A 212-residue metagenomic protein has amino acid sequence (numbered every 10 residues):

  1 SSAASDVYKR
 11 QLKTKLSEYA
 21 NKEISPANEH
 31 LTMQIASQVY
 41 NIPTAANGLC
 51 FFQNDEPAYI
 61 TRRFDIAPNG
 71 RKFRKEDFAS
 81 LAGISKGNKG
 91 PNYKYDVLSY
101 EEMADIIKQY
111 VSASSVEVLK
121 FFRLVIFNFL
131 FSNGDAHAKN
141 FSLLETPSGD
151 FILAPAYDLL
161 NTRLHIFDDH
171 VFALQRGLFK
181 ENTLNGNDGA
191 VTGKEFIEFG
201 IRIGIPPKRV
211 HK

Functional and structural regions predicted by a protein language model:
S5-A138, S142-K212: Anionic ligand-binding catalytic core segments
